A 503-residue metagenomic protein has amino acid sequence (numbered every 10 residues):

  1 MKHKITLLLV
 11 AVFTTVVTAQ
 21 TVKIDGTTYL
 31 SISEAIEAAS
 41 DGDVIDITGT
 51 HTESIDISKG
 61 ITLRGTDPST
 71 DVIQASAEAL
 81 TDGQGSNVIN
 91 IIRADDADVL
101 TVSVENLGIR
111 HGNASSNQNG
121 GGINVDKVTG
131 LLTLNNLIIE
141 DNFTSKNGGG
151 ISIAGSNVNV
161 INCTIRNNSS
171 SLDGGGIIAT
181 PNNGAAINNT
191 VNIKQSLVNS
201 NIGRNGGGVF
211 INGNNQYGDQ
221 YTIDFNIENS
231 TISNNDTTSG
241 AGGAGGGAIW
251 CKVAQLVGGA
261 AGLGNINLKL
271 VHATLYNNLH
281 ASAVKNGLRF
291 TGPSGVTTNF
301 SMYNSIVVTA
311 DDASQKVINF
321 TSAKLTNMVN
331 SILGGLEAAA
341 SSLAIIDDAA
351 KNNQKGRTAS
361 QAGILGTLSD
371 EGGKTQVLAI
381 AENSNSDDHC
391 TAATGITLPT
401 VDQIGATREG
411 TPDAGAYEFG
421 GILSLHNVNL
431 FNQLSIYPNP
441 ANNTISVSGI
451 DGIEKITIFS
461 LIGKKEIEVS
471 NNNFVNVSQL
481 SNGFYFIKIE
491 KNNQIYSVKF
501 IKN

Functional and structural regions predicted by a protein language model:
M1-T21, L425-H426, K464, S497: Bacterial Sec-dependent N-terminal signal peptides
V16-E34, D67, T367-G372: Right-handed parallel beta-helix/beta-solenoid
T27-Y29, S33, G42-T62, P68-D71: N-terminal extracellular ligand-recognition/capping segment immediately after the signal peptide
T52-R64, I73-N106, R110-T129, S152-I153 (+3 more regions): Extracellular beta-strand-rich solenoid/capping regions of secreted or surface-exposed proteins that bind or remodel
E53, G60, L131-T133, N159 (+5 more regions): Predominantly extracellular beta-rich ligand-binding scaffolds that present long acidic/polar faces for carbohydrate
G85, A350-E418: C-terminal accessory segments
D98-R204: Right-handed parallel beta-helix
N427-N503: C-terminal outer-membrane/trafficking sorting elements
